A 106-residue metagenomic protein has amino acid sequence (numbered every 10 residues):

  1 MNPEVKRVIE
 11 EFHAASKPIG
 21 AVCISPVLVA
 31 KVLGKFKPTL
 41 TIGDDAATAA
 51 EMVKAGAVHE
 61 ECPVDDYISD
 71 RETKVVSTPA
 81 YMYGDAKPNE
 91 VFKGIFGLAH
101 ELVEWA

Functional and structural regions predicted by a protein language model:
M1-A106: Active-site-adjacent pocket-lining segments in enzyme domains
